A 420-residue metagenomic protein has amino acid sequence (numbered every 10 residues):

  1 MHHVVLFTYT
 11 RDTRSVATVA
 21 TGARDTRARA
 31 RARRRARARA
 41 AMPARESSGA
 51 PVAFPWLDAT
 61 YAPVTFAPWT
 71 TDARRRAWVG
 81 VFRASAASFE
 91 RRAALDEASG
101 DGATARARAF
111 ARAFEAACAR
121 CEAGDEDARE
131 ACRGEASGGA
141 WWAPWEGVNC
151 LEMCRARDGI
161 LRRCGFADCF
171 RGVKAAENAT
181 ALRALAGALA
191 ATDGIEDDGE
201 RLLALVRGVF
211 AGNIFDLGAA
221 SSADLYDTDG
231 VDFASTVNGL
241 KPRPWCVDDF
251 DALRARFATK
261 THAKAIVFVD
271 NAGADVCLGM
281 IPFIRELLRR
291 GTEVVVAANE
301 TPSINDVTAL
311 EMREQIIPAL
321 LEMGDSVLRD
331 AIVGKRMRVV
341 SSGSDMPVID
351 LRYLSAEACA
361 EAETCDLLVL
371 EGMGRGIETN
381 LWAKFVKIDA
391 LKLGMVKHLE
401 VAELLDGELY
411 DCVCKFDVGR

Functional and structural regions predicted by a protein language model:
F7-Y9: Aromatic (phenylalanine/tyrosine) cluster motif
R11-A41: Compositionally biased, low-complexity flexible segments
V52-K264: Electropositive, gly/pro-rich neighborhoods at or near active sites that engage anionic ligands
K264, T292-V295, D389: Residues at the starts of beta-strands that form the adenosine-phosphate
K264-N271, A297: Short glycine-rich or small-residue beta-strand-to-loop segments that form or flank ligand, phosphate, metal/Fe-S
V269-I281, T301-I304, M373-E378: Gly/Ser/Thr-rich loops at beta-strand to alpha-helix junctions that form or flank small-molecule/cofactor-binding
G273-V295: Histidine-anchored nucleotide/phosphate-binding helix
A298-E300, V307-M312, I316-R420: C-terminal functional extensions of proteins
